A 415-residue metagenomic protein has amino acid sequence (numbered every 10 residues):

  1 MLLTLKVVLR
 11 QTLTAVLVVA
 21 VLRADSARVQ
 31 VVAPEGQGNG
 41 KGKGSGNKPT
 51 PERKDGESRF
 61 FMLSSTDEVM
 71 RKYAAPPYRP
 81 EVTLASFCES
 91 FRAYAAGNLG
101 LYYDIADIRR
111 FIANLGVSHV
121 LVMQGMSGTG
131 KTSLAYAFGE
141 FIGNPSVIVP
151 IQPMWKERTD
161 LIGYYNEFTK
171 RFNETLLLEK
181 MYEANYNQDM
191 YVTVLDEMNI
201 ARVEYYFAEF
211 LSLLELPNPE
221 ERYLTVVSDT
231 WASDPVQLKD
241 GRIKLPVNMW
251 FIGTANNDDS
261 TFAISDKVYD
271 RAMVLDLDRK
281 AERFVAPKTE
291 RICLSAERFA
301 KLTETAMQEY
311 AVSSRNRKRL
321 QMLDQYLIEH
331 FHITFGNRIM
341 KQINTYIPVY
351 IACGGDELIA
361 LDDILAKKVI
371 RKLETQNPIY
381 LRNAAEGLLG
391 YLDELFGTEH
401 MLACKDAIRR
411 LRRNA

Functional and structural regions predicted by a protein language model:
M1-L63: N-terminal accessory segments that target, anchor, or regulate ATP-driven/P-loop NTPase machines and associated
V7-V8, L13, D107, T132 (+1 more regions): Generic alpha-helix initiation/capping and coil-helix boundary signal
L13, V268-D270, N344-I347: Short alpha-helical interface patches
K48-K301: AAA+ P-loop NTPase catalytic core and its hallmark functional loops
M62, E68-R71, K288-A415: Alpha-helical lid/collar subdomain of P-loop NTPases
